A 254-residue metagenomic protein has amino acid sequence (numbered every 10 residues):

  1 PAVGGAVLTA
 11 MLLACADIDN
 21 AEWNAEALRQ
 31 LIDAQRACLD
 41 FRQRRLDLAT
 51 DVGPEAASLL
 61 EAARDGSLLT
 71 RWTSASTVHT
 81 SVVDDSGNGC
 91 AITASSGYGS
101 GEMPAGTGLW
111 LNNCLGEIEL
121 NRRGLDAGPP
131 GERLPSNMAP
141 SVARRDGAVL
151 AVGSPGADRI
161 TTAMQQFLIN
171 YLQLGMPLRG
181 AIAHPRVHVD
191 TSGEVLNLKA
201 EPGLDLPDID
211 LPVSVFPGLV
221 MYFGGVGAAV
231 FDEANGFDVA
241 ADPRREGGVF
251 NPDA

Functional and structural regions predicted by a protein language model:
P1, V7-A14, S81, G89-T93 (+1 more regions): Short, well-ordered beta-strand elements
P1-A2, L69-T73, P129-P135, P217-M221: Short Gly/Pro-enriched turn/cap motifs at secondary-structure boundaries
A10, D17-S95, T107: Internal maturation/activation junctions in enzymes
L13-I18, S154-M176: Alpha-helical support elements that line or immediately flank enzyme active sites and cofactor-binding pockets
L28, R44, L48-D51, S86 (+3 more regions): Extended C-terminal subregions enriched in glycine
D85, P202-A254: Cofactor-centric catalytic regions
N88-L150, D158-R159, L174, L178: Active-site rim segments in enzyme catalytic domains, especially the processed small/beta chain of N-terminal
